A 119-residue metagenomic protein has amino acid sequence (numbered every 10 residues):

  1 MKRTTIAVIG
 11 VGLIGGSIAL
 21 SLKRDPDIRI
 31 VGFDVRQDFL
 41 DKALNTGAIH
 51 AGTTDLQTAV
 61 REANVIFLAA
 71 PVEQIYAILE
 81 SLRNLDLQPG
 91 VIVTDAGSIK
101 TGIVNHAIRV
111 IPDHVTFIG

Functional and structural regions predicted by a protein language model:
M1-R61: NAD(P)+-binding Rossmann beta1-loop-alpha1 motif at the extreme N-terminus of oxidoreductases
I9, F33, A69, T94-G97: Structural motif
A19-L20, L44-N45, I78-S81, N105-A107: Short amphipathic alpha-helical segments
F39, Q74, K100-I103: Conserved short alpha-helix immediately C-terminal to the canonical SAM/SAH-binding motif I of Rossmann-like
A48-A51, A69-A70, R109-D113: Short, hinge-like loop/turn segments at secondary-structure boundaries
A51, A77, G102: Short, conserved clusters of charged catalytic residues that mark active-site and nucleotide-handling motifs
L56-L87, V91-I92: Rossmann-like NAD(P)-binding element
S81-G119: Rossmann-like NAD(P)(H) cofactor-binding subdomain of soluble oxidoreductases
